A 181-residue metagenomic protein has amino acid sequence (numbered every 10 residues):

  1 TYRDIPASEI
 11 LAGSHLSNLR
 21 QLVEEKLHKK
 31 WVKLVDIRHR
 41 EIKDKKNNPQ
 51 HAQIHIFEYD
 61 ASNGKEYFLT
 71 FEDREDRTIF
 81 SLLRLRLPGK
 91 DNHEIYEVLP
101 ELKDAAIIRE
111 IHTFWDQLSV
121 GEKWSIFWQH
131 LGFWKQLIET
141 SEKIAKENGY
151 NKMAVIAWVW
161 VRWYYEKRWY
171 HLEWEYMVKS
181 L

Functional and structural regions predicted by a protein language model:
T1-A105, R109, F127-Q129: C-terminal scaffold of the Radical SAM
G89, F114-Q117, V161: Feature marks short, surface-exposed loop/turn motifs that line or immediately flank catalytic pockets and channel
A105, N151-A154, Y176: Beta-sheet entry/capping signal
I111-Q129: A short, internal acetyl-CoA/4′-phosphopantetheine-binding micro-motif in the GNAT/acyltransferase core
T113-Q117, E142-K146, W169-Y170: Hydrophobic alpha-helix feature that most strongly marks membrane-spanning transmembrane helices and their immediate
W124-A145: Conserved acetyl-CoA-binding loop-helix of GNAT-fold acetyltransferases
K143-A157: Conserved GNAT acetyl-CoA-binding A-motif
I156-L181: Active-site/acyl-donor-binding loops of N-acyltransferases
